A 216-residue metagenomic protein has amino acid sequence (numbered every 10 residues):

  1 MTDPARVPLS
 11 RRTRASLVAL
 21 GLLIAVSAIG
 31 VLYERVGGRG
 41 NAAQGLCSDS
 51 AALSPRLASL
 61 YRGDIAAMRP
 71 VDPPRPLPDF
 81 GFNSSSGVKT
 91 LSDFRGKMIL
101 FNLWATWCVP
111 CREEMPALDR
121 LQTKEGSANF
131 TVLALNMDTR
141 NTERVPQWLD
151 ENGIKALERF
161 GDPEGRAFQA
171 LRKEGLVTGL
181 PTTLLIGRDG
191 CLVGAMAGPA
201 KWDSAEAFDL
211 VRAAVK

Functional and structural regions predicted by a protein language model:
M1-P76: N-terminal targeting signals for export/organelle localization
R69-P74, D79-I99: A short beta-strand-turn-helix
R95, L103-R120: Conserved redox-active cysteine motifs that mediate thiol-disulfide chemistry, especially di-cysteine Cys-X(1-2)-Cys
R95-K97, S127, I154-A156: Active-site acidic short loop of glycosyltransferases
M98-I99, F130, P181: Alpha/beta-hydrolase fold active-site loops
W104-W107, W148, W202: Signature tryptophan residues that serve as conserved aromatic anchors
R112-G153, P163-L171, D209: Structural microenvironment flanking redox-active thiols in thiol-disulfide oxidoreductases
E151-A156, D162-A213: Thiol/disulfide oxidoreductase modules built on the thioredoxin-like
